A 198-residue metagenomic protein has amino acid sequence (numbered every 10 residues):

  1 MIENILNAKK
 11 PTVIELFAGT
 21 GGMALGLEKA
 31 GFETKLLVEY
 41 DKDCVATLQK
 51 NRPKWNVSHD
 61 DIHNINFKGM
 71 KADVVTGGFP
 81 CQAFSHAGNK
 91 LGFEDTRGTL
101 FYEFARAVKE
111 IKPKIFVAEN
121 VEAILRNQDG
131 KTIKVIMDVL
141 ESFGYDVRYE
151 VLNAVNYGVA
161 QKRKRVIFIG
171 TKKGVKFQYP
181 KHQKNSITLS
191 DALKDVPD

Functional and structural regions predicted by a protein language model:
I5, N64-V74, Q82-D198: Class I S-adenosyl-L-methionine
T12-I14: Conserved beta-strand elements of the Class I
F17-A18: Class I SAM-dependent methyltransferase "Motif I" SAM/SAH-binding loop
G21, L25: Glycine-rich SAM-binding Motif I of class I
G26-E33, N51: A short, Lys/Arg-enriched amphipathic alpha-helix followed by its capping loop at the start of a domain
V38-D41, E119-N120: Conserved acidic E/D residue at the C-terminus of a beta-strand in Rossmann-like folds
K42-A46: Short alpha-helix immediately C-terminal to the canonical SAM-binding loop
K54-D61: Conserved SAM-binding strand-loop segment of SAM-dependent methyltransferases
